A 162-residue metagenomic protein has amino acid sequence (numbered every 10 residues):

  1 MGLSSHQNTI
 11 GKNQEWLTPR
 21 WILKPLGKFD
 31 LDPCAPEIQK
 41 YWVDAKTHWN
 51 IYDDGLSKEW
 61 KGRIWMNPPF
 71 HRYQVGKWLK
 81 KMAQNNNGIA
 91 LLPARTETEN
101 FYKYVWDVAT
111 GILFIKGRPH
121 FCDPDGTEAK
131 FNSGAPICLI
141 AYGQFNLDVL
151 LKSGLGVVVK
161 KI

Functional and structural regions predicted by a protein language model:
M1-I162: Class I S-adenosyl-L-methionine-dependent methyltransferase catalytic core
